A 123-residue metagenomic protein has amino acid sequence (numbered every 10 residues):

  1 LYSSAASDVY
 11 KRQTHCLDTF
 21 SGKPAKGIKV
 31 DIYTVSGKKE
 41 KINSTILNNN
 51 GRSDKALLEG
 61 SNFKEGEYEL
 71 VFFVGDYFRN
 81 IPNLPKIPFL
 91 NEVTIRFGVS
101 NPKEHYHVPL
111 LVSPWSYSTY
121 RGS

Functional and structural regions predicted by a protein language model:
L1-Y10: Single conserved hydrophobic/aromatic residue that forms the stacking wall/gate of nucleotide- or nucleobase-binding
K11-R96, S100, H107-P109: Beta-strand-dominated extracellular/periplasmic modules and repeats in secreted or surface-exposed proteins
P102-S123: Compositionally biased low-complexity segments at domain edges in trafficked proteins and select soluble regulators
